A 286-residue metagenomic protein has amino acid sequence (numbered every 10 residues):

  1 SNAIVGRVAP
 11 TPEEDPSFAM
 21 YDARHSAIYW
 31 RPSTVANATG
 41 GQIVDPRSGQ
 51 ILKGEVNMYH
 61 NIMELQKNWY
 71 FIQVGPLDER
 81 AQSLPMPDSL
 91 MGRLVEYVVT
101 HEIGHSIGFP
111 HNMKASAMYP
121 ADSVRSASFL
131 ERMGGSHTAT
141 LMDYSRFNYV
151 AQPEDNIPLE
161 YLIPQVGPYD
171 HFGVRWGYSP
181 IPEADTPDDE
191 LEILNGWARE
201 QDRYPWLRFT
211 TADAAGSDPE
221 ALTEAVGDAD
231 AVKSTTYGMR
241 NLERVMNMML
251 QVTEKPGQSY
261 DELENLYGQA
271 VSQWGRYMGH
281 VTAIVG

Functional and structural regions predicted by a protein language model:
S1-S106, M133-S136, F147-V150: Metzincin-family zinc-dependent endopeptidase catalytic domain
I43, N112, T140-L141: Residue-level preference for alpha-helix termini and adjacent loops
I62, Q66, K114-A117, A121: Alpha-helix termini
R80-D88, A115, D122, S126: N-terminal pre-domains immediately preceding structured catalytic cores
I103-Y119: Catalytic Zn2+-binding segment of zinc metalloproteases
S116-G286: Conserved catalytic/binding loops enriched for acidic/polar residues
